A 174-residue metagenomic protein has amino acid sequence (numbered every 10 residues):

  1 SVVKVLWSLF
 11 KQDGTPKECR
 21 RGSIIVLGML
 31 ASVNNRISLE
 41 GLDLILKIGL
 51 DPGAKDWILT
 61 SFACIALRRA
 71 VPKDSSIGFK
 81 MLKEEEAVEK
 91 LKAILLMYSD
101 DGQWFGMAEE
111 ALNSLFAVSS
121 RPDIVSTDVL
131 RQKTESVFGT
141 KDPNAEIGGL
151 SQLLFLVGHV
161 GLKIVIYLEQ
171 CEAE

Functional and structural regions predicted by a protein language model:
S1-E174: Extended alpha-solenoid helical-repeat scaffolds
